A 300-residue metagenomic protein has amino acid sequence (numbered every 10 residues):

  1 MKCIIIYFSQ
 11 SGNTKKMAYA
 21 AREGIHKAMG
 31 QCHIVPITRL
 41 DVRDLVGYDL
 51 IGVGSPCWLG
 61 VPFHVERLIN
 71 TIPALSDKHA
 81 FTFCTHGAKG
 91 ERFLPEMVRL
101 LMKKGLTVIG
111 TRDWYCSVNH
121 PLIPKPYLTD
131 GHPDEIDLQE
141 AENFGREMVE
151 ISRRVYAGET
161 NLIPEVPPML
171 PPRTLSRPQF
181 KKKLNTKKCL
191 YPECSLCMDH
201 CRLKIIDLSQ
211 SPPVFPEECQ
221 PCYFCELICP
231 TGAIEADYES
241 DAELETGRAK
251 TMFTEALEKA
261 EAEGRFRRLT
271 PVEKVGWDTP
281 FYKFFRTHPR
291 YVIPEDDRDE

Functional and structural regions predicted by a protein language model:
C3, N13-K16, E23-V35, G47-Q179 (+1 more regions): FMN-binding flavodoxin-like domain, especially the glycine-rich phosphate-binding loop
E23, R43, V98-R99, D199 (+1 more regions): Surface-exposed charge patches
C32-I37, S211-P213: A short glycine-rich, hydrophobically flanked beta-strand micro-motif that places a catalytic Asp/Glu for divalent metal
R39-D41: Short acidic active-site motifs
E165-Y191, M198-R202: A mid-sequence, solvent-exposed acidic-amphipathic segment
Y191-V214, Q220, F224-A242: Iron-sulfur cluster-binding cysteine motifs and their immediate structural context in ferredoxin-like electron-transfer
